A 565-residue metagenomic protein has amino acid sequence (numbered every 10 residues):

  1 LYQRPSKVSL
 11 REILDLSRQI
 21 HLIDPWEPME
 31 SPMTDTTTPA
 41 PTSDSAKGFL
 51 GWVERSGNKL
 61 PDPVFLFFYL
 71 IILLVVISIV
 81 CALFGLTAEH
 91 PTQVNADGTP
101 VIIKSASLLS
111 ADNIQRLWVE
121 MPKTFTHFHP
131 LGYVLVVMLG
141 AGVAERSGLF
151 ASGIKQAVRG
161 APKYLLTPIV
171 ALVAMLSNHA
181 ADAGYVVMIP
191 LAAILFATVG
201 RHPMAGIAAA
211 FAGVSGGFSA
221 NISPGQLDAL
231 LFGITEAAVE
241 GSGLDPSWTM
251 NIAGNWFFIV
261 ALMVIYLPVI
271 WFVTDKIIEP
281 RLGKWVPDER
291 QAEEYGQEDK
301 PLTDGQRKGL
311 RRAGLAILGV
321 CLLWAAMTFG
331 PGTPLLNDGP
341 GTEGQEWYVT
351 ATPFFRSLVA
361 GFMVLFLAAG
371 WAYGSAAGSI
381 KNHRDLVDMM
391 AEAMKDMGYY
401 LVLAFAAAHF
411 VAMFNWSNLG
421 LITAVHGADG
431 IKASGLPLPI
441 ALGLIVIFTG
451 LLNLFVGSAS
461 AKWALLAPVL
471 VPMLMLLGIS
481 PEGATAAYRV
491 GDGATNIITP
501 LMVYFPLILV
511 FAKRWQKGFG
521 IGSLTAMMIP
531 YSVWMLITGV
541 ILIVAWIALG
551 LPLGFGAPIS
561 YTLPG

Functional and structural regions predicted by a protein language model:
P28-K59, A88-L108, E279-R307, I559-G565: Intrinsically disordered, low-complexity non-transmembrane regions of multi-pass membrane transporters
S45-F49, A88-L131, S242-N251, G330-F354 (+1 more regions): Interfacial loop/helix-cap signal at membrane boundaries in integral membrane proteins
E54, N58, D62, I189 (+6 more regions): Membrane-core helix-loop-helix motifs of multi-pass transport proteins
P63-I72, V76, D97-A151, T350-I380 (+1 more regions): Core transmembrane alpha-helical segments of multi-pass membrane transporters/permeases
F67-A82, V137-G142, V173-A174, G216-G217 (+6 more regions): Hydrophobic core segments of alpha-helical transmembrane domains in multi-pass membrane transport and ion-translocation
V134-V136, P162-A193, T198, L401-F410 (+4 more regions): Hydrophobic alpha-helical transmembrane segments of multi-pass integral membrane proteins, predominantly secondary
V136-R146, A151-I154, V158-R159, Y164 (+6 more regions): Helix-loop-helix module between adjacent transmembrane segments
S147-G153, P268-E298, M327-G341, M363-H383: Juxtamembrane interface elements at the cytosolic ends of transmembrane helices in multi-pass membrane proteins
